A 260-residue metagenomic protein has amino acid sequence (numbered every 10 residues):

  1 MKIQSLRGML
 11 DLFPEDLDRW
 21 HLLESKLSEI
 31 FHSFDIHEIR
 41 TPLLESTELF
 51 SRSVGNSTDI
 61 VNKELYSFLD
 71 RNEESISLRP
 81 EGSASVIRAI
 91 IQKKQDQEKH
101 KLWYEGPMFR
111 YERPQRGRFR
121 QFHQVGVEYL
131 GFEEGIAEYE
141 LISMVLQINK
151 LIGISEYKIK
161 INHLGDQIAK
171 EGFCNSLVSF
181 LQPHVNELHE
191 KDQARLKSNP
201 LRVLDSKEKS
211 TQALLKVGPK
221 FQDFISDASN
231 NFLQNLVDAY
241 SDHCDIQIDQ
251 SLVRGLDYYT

Functional and structural regions predicted by a protein language model:
M1-L17: Auxiliary tRNA-acceptor-end handling modules of aminoacyl-tRNA synthetases
D16-D35, E45-S46, K63, E73 (+3 more regions): Positively charged, Gly/Ser-enriched RNA/tRNA-binding surfaces
I39, L43-I76: Polyanion/phosphate-binding surface patch
V61-D70, N175-L204: Acidic, His- and aromatic-enriched active-site or binding-groove loops in soluble protein domains that engage sugars
I159-N162: Short internal beta-strands
D166-E171: Terminal amphipathic helices with adjacent charged low-complexity linkers/tails
